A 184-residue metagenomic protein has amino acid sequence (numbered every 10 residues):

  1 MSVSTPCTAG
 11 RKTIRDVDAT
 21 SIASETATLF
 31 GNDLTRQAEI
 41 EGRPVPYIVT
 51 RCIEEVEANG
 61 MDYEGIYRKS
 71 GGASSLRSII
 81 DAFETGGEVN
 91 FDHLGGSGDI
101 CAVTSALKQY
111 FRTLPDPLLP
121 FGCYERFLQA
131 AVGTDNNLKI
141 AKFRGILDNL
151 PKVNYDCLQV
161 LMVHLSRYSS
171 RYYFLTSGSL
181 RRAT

Functional and structural regions predicted by a protein language model:
M1-D33, P44-I48: Long, low-complexity intrinsically disordered regulatory regions
T26-T184: Alpha-helical catalytic/interaction cores of small GTPase-regulatory modules
